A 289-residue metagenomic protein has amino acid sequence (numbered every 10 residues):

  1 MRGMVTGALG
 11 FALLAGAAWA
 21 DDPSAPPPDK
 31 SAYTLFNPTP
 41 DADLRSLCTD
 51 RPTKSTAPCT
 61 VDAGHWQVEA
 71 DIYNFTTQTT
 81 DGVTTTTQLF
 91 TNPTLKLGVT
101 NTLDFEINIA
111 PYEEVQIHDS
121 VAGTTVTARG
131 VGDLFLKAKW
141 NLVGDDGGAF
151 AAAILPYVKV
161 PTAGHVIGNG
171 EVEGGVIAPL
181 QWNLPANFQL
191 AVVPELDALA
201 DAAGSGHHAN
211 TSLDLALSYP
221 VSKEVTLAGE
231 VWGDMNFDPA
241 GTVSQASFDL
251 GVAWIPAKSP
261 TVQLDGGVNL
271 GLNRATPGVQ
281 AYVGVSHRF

Functional and structural regions predicted by a protein language model:
M1-G3: Positively charged n-region of N-terminal signal peptides that target proteins for export
T6-A15: Bacterial N-terminal signal peptides
G16-A20: Sec/Tat signal peptide C-region and signal peptidase I cleavage site
D21-F289: Transmembrane beta-barrel domains of Gram-negative outer membranes and organellar outer membranes
